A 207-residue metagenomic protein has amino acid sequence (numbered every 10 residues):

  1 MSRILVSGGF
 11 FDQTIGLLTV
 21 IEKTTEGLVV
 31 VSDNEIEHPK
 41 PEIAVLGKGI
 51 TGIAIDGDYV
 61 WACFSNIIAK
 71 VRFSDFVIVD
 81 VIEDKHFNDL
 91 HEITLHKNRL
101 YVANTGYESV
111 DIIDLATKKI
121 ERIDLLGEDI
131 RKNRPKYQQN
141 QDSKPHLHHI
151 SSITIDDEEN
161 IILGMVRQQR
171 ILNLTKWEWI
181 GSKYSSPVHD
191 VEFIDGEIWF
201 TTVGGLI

Functional and structural regions predicted by a protein language model:
V6-G16, I21-E22, W61-S65, V102-Y107 (+2 more regions): Conserved beta-strand positions in repeat-built beta-propeller and related beta-rich domains
F10-K40, A62-F76: Beta-propeller domains
L18, L28, I68-K70, E108-D111 (+2 more regions): Structural signal for beta-propeller blades
T24, K48-G49, D89, G106 (+3 more regions): Beta-rich catalytic cores
S32-L46, I82-H86, I120-H148, W179: Surface-exposed loop and turn segments in beta-propeller and other repeat-based domains that flank or scaffold
T51-G52, E92, S152, D190: Conserved beta-strand position repeated once per blade in WD40 beta-propeller domains
I55-G57, L95-N98, I155-E158, F193-G196: Residue-level detector of Asp-centered blade-edge/turn motifs that repeat once per structural unit in beta-propeller
R72-F76, D114-K118, L174-W177: Short loop/turn segments that connect beta-strands within beta-propeller blades
